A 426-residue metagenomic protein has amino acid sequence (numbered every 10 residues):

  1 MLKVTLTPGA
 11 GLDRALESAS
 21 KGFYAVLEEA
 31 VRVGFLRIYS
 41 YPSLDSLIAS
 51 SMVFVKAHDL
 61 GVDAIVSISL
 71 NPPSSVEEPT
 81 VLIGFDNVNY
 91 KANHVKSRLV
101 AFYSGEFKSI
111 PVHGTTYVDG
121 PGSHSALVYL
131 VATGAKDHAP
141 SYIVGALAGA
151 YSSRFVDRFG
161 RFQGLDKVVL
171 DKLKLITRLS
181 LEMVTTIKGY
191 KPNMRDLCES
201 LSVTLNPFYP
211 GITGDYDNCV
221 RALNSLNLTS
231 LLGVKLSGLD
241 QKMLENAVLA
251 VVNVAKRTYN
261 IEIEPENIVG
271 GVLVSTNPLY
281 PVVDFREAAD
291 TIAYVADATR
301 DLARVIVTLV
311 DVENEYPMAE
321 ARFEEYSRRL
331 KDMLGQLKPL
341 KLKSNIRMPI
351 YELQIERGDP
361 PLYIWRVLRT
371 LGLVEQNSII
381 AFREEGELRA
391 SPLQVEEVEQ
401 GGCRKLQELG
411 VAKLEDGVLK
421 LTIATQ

Functional and structural regions predicted by a protein language model:
M1-Q426: Replace "Mg2+/Mn2+-dependent" with "divalent metal-dependent
